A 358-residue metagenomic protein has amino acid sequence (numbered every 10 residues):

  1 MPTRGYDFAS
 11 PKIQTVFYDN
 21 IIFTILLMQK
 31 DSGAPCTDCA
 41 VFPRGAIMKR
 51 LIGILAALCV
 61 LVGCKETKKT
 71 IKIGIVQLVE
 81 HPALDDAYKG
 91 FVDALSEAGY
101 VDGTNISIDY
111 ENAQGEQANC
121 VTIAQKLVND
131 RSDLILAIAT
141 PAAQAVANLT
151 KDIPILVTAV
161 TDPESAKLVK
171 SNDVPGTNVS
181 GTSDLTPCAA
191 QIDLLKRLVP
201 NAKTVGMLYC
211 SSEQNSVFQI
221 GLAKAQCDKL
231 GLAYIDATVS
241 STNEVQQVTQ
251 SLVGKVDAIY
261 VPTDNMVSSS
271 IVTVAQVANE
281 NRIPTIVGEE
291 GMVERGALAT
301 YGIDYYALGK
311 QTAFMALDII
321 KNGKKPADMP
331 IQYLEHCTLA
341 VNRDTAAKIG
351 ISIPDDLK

Functional and structural regions predicted by a protein language model:
M1-F8, K12-I71: Short, low-complexity disordered leader/linker segments with a strong preference for bacterial N-terminal type II
I21-I22, R44-G45, K49, C64-K358: Short hydrophobic alpha-helices and adjacent helix-cap/hinge residues
